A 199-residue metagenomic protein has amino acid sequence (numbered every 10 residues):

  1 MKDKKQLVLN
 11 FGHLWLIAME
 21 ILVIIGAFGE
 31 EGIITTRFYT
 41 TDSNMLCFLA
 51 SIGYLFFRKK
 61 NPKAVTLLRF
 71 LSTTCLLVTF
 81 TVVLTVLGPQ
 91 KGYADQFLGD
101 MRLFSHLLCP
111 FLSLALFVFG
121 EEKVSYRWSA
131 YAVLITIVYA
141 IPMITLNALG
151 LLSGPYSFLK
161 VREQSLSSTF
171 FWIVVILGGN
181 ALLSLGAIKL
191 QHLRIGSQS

Functional and structural regions predicted by a protein language model:
M1-I17, R194: N-terminal membrane topogenic signal
K2, F57-L68, G120-S129, R194: Membrane-interface helix-boundary motifs at transmembrane edges
G12-I24, A50-S51, R69-L87, I135-V138: Small-polar-interrupted transmembrane alpha-helices in polytopic inner-membrane proteins
I24-G32, L84-A94, A148-L149: Juxtamembrane "helix-exit" motif on the non-cytosolic side of transmembrane helices
I33-T41, V65-L68, G92-F104, R127-S129 (+1 more regions): Non-cytosolic membrane-interface motifs at loop->transmembrane helix junctions
D100-F111, F170-V174: Membrane-interface loop-to-helix entry segments
L108-Y126: Alpha-helical transmembrane segments in multipass membrane proteins, preferentially the mid-helix core
G150-K189: Membrane-interface transmembrane-helix boundary segments in multi-pass integral membrane proteins
